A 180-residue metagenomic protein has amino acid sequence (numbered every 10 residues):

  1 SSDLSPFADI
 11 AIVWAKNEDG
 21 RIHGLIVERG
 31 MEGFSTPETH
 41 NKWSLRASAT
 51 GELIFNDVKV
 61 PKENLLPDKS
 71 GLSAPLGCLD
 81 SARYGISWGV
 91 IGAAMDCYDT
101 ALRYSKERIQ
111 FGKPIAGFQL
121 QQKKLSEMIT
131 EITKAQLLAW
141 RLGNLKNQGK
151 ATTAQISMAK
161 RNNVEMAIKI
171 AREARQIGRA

Functional and structural regions predicted by a protein language model:
S2-T36: A short core secondary-structure module
L4-A8, R46-S48, P67-D68: Short glycine/proline-enriched turns and hinge-like loops at secondary-structure junctions
A8-I10, T50, L79-S81: Short, solvent-exposed beta-strand edge segments and adjacent coil->beta transition regions
I22, S48-T50, L125: Glycine/GP-enriched mid-protein hinge/lid loop-to-helix segment characteristic of carbohydrate kinases
G30-K59: Flexible, small-/acidic-enriched active-site or ligand-binding loops
K42-L45, N64, K146: Short, small-residue-enriched loops and turns at beta-alpha junctions that line or gate enzyme active sites
G51-G77: A short, charged helix-loop
I54, G77-A180: Alpha-helical interface subdomain recognition
